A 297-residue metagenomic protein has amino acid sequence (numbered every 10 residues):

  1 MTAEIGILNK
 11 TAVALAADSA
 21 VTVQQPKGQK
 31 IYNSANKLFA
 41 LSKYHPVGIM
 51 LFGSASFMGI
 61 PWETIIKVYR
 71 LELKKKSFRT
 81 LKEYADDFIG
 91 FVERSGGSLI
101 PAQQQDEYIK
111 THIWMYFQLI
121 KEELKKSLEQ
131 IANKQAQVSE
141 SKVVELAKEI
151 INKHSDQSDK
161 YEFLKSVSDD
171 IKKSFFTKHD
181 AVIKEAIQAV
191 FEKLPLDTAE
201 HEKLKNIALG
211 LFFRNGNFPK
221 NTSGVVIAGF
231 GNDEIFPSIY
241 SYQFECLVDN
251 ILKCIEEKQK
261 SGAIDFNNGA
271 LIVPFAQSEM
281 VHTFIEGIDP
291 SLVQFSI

Functional and structural regions predicted by a protein language model:
M1-I297: N-terminal nucleophile
